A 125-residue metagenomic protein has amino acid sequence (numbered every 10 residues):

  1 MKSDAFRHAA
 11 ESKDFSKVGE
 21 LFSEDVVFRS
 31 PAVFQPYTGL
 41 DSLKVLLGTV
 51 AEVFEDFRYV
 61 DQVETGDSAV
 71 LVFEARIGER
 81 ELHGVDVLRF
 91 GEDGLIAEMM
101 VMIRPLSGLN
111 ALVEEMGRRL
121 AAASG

Functional and structural regions predicted by a protein language model:
M1-G125: C-terminal and inter-domain tail/linker signature
